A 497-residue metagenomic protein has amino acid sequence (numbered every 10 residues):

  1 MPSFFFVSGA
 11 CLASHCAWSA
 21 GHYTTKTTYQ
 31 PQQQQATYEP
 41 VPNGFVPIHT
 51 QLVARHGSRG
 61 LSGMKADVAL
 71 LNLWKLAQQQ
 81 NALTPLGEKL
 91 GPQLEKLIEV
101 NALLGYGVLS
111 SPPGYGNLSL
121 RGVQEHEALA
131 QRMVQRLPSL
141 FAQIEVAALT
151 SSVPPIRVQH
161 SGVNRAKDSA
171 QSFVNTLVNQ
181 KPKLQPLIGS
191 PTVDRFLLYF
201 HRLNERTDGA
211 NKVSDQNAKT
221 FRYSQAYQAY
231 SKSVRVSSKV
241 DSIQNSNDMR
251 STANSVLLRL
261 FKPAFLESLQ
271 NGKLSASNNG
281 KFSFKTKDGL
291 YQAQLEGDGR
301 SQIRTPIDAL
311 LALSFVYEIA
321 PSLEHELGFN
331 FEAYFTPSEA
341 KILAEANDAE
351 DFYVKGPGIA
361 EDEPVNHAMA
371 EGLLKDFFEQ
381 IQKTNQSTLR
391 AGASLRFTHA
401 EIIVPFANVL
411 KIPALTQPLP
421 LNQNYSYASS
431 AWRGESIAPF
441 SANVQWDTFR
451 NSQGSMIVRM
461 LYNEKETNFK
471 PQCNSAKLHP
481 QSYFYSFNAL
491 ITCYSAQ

Functional and structural regions predicted by a protein language model:
M1-F5: Bacterial N-terminal signal peptides that target proteins for export
H15-R157, S161-S394, T398-Q497: Signature for phosphate-centric chemistry
